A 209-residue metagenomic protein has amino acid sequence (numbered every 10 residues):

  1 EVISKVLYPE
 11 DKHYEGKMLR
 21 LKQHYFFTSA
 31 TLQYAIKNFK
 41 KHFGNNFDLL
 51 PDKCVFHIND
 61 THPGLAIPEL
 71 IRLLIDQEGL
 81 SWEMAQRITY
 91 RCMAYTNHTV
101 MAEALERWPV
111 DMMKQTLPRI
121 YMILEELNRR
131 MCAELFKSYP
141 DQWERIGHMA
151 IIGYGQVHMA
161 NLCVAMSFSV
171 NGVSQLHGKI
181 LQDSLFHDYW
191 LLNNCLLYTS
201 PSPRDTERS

Functional and structural regions predicted by a protein language model:
E1, S167-F168, V173-L196: Catalytic nucleotidyl-transfer cores of nucleotide-processing enzymes
E1-V55: Function-dense linear segments that define catalytic or interfacial modules in macromolecule-processing proteins
S29-Q33, E69-E78: Alpha-helical support elements that line or immediately flank enzyme active sites and cofactor-binding pockets
N38-P51, L74-R87, T99, E134 (+2 more regions): Secondary-structure transition/capping motifs at alpha-helix termini and the adjoining loop/turn into the next element
H57-E69, C92-T96: Core structural elements
Q77-E125, R129: Extended, well-ordered alpha-helical scaffold/bundle regions in very large, multi-domain proteins
E125-G155: Polar, glycine-rich mid-to-C-terminal structural blocks that act as macromolecule-binding/assembly scaffolds
Y198-D205: Conserved small/polar residues in nucleotide/adenosyl-binding loops
